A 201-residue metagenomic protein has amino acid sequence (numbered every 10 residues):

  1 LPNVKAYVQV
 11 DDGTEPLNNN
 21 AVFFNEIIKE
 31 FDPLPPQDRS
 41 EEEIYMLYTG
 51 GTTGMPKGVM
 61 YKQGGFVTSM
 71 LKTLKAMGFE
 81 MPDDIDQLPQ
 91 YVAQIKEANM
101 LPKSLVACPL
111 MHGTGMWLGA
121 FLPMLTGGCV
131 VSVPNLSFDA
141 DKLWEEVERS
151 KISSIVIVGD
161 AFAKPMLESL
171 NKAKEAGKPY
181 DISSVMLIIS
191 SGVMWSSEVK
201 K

Functional and structural regions predicted by a protein language model:
L1, D12-E15, C108, I152-K200: Adenylate-forming
P2-E42, V67-M70, E168-K172: ANL superfamily adenylate-forming
A6-V8, L105, V131, I189: Hydrophobic/aromatic beta-strand patches that form the interior of the parallel beta-sheet core in alpha/beta enzyme
A21, M60, V156: Short aromatic/basic micro-patch
E30-Y48, G54-M55, A93-S104: Conserved pre-ATP/AMP-binding loop-to-beta segment of ANL
I44-D84: Conserved AMP-binding A3 loop
T52, G127, G192: Conserved G/P- and acidic residue-centered "switch" motifs that form tight phosphate/ATP-binding loops in soluble
V67-A107, M111-V156, S169, A173-K174: Conserved AMP-binding/adenylation subdomain of ANL enzymes
